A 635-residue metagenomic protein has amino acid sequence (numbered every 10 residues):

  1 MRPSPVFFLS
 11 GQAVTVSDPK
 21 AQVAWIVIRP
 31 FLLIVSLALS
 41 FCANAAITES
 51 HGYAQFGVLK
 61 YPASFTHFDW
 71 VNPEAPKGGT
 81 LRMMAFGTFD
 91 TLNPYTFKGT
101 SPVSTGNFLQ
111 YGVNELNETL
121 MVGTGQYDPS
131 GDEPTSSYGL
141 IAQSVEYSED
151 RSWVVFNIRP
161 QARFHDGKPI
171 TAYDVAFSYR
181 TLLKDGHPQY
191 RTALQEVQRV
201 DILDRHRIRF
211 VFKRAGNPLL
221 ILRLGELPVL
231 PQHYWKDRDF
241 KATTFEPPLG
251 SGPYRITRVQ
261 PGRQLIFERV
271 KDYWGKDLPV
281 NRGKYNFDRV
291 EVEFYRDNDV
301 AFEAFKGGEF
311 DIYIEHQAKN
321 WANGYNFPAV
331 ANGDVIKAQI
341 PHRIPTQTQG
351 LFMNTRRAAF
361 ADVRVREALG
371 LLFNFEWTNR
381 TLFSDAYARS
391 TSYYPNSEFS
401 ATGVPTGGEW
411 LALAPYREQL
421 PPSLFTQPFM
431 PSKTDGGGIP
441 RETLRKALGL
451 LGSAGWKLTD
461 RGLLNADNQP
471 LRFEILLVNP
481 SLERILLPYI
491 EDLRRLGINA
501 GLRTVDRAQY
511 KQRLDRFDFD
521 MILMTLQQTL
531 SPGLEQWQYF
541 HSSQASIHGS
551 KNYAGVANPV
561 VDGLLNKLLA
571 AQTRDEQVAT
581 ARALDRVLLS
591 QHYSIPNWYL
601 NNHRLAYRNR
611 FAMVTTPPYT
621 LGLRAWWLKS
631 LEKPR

Functional and structural regions predicted by a protein language model:
A46-E149, R180, L249: N-terminal lobe/hinge region of extracytoplasmic solute-binding protein
E49, H67, T88-V113, D132-P134 (+8 more regions): A structural "hinge/loop" feature
W70-P76, T96, T100-Q110, S144-P188 (+6 more regions): Aromatic- and charge-enriched surface segment that lines or borders ligand/interaction sites
A85-G87, Q260-R269, L371-P431, L444-G449 (+2 more regions): Detector for C-terminal structural segments
P102-N107, Y111-D132, S136-G139, L224-E291 (+5 more regions): Gly/Pro-rich hinge or "lid" segments in bacterial periplasmic/extracellular proteins
V155, R159, G275-N326, E367 (+4 more regions): Ligand-site clamp/hinge motif
N157, R191-K236, S251-Q260, V404-Q419: Surface-exposed binding/hinge segments that line and control ligand-binding clefts or catalytic entry sites
R199-I202, T257-E268, E293-R357, R364-A368 (+2 more regions): Extracellular/periplasmic solute-recognition and catalytic clefts
